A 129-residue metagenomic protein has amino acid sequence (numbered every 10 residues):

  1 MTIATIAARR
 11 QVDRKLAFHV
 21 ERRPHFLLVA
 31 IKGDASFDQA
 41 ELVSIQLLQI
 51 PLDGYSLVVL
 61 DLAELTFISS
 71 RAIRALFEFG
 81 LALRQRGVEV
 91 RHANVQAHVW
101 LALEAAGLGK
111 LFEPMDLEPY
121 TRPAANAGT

Functional and structural regions predicted by a protein language model:
M1-T66, F77-T129: STAS-like cytosolic regulatory interaction modules
S69: ABC-family nucleotide-binding domains
